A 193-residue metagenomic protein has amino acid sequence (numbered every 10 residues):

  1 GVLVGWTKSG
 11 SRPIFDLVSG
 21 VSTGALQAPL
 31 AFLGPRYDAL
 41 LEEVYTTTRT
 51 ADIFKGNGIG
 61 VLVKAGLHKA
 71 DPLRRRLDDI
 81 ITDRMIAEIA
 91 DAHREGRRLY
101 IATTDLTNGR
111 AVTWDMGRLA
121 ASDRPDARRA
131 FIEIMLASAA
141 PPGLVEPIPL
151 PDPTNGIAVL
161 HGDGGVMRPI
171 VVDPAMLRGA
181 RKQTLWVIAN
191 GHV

Functional and structural regions predicted by a protein language model:
G1-L17, F32-V193: Patatin-like phospholipase
V21-S22: Catalytic nucleophile serine of serine hydrolases, specifically the conserved "nucleophile elbow" pentapeptide
Q27-L30: Hydrolases whose catalytic domains are alpha/beta-hydrolase-1, hotdog thioesterase, or metallo-beta-lactamase-like
